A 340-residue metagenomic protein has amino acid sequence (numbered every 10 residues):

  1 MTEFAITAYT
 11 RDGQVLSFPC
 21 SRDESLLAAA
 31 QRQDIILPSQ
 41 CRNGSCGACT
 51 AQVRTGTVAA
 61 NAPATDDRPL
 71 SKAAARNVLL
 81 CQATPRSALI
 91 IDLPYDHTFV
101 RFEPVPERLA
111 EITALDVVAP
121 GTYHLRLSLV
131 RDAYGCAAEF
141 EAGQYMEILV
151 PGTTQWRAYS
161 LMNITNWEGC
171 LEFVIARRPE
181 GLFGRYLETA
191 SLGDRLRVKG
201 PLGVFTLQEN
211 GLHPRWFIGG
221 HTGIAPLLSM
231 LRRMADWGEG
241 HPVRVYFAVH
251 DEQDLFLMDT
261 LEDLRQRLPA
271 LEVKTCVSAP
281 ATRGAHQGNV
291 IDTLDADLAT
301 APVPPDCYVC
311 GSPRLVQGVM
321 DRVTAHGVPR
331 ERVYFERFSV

Functional and structural regions predicted by a protein language model:
M1-A83, L89, H241-V340: Reductase modules of NAD(P)H-dependent flavoproteins
R54-T57, P94-D96, P151, P201: Short, surface-exposed secondary-structure boundary micro-motifs
V78-R101, D194-L196: Short, structured interface segments
F102-R195, H213, V249-D251, V277-P280: Ferredoxin-reductase
G143, G223, S312: Short, conserved phosphate/pyrophosphate- and ester-handling motifs at nucleotide-, phospho-/glycolipid
G200-G211: A short, basic/flexible loop-to-alpha-helix module at the beginning of a structural domain
I224-D236: Histidine-anchored nucleotide/phosphate-binding helix
